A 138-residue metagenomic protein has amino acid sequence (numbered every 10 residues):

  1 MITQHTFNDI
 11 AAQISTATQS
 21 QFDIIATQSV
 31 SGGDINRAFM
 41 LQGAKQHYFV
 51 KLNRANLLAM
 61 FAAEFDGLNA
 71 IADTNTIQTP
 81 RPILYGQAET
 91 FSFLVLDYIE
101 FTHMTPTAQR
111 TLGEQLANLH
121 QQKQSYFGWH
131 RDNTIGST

Functional and structural regions predicted by a protein language model:
M1-D23: Juxta-kinase regulatory segment immediately upstream of eukaryotic protein kinase catalytic domains
Q28-T138: ATP-binding pocket architecture of kinase catalytic cores
